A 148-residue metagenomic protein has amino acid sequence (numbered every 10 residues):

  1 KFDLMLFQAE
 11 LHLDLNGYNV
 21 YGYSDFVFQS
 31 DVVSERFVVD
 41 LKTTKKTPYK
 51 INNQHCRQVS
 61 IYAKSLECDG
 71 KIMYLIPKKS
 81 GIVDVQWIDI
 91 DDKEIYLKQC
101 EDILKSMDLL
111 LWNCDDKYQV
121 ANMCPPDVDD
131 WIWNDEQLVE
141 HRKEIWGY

Functional and structural regions predicted by a protein language model:
K1-V32, K143, Y148: Metal-dependent nuclease catalytic cores that hydrolyze phosphodiester bonds in DNA/RNA, characterized by
F2-M5, S34, K64-G70: Short glycine/proline-enriched coil/turn segments at helix->beta-strand junctions
H12, T44-K46, P77-S80: Short, solvent-exposed loop/turn segments at secondary-structure junctions
N19-Y21, S34-R36, S80-V85: Short, mixed charged/polar active-site loops that provide acid/base catalysis or chelate metal/phosphate cofactors
G22-P48, Y62: Conserved catalytic cores of phosphodiester-cleaving nucleases, focusing on short active-site segments
T47-H55: Active-site-adjacent loop/helix micro-motif of nuclease/hydrolase catalytic cores
H55-L66: An active-site-proximal "capping" alpha-helix that borders the catalytic cofactor pocket
C68-Y148: Metal-dependent nuclease catalytic regions and adjoining charged, substrate-binding loops involved in nucleic-acid end
